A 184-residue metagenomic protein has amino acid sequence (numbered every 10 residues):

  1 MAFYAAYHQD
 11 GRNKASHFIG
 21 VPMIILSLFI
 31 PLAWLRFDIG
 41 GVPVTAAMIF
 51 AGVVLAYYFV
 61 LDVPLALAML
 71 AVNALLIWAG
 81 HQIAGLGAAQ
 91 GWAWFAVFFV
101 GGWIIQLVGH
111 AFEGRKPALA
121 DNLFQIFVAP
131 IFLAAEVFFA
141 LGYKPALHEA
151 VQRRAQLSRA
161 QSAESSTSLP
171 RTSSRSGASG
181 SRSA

Functional and structural regions predicted by a protein language model:
M1-P22, L28-P31, V54-P64, F112 (+1 more regions): Membrane interfacial helix-start motif at the N-side
A2-Y7, A111-P170: Membrane-proximal soluble regions of multi-pass membrane proteins
L26-F29, I49-Y57, N73-G80: Hydrophobic, membrane-inserted alpha-helices
A33-I49, W92-V97: Structural signature of hydrophobic alpha-helical transmembrane segments
G52-L65, M69, Q82, F98-R115 (+1 more regions): Transmembrane alpha-helical segments that form the membrane-embedded catalytic/substrate-channel core of multi-pass
D62-L67, A89-W92, L119: Membrane-helix interface segments
A66-L75, D121-L123: Cytoplasmic-side transmembrane-helix entry/capping segments in multi-pass membrane proteins
P170-A184: Long, low-complexity, intrinsically disordered segments
